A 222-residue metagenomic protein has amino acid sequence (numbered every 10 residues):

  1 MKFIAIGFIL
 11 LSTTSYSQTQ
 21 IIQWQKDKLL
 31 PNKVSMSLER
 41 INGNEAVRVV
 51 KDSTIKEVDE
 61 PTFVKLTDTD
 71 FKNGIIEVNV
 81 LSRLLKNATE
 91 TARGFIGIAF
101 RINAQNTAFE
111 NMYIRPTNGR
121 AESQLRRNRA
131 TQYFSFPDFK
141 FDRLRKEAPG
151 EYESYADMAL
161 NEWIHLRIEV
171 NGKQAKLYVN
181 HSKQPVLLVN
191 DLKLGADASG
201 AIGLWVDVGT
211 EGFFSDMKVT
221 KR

Functional and structural regions predicted by a protein language model:
M1-Q20: Bacterial Sec-dependent N-terminal signal peptides
Q18-R222: Extracellular glycan-recognition regions
